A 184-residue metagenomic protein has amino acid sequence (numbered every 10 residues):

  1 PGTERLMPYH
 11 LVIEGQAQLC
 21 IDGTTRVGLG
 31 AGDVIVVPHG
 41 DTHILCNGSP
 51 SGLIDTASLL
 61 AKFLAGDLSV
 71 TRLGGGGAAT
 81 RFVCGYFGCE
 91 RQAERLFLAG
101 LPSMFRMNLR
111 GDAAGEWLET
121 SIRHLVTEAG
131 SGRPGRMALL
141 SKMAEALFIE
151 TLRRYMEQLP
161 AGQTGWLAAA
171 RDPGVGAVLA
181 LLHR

Functional and structural regions predicted by a protein language model:
P1-A99: N-terminal regulatory/effector-sensing and dimerization cores that precede helix-turn-helix DNA-binding domains
P8-L11, W117-S121, M143: Amphipathic, well-ordered alpha-helical segments in soluble domains
T25, A65, T127-E128, G162: General secondary-structure edge motif
L59, Q92, A114-I122, I149-L152: Membrane-targeting and insertion segments and their boundary/processing signals
A79-V83, F87, R95-R123: Aromatic/histidine-rich interaction motifs
F105-E116, A129-A144, F148-R184: Short, Lys/Arg-enriched, Trp-marked, Pro/Gly-tolerant hinge/linker segments that flank
